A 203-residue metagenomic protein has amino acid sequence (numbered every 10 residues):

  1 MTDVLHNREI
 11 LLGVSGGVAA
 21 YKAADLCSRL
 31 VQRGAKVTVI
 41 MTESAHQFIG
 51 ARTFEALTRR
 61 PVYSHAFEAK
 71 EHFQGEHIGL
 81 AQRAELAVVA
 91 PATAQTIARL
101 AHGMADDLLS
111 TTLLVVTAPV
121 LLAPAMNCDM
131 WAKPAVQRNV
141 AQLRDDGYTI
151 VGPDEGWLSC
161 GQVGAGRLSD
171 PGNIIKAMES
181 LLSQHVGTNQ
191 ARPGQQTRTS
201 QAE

Functional and structural regions predicted by a protein language model:
M1-L122, N127-N189, G194-E203: A cross-family phosphate/adenosyl-ligand binding-site feature
